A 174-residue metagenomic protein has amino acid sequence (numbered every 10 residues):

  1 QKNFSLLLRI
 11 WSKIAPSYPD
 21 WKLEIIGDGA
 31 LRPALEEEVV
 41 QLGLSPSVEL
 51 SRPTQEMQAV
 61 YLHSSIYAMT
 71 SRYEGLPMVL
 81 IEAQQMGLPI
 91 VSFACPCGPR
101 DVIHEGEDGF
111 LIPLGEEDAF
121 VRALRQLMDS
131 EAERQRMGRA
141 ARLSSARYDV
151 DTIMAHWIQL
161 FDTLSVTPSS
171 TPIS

Functional and structural regions predicted by a protein language model:
Q1-K13, L23, A30-E36, D118: A conserved mid-protein helix/loop that constitutes part of the nucleotide-sugar donor-binding site
P53, R72: Aromatic "clamp/platform" in nucleotide-sugar-dependent glycosyltransferases that forms part of the donor/acceptor
Q58, S65, G87: A short alpha->beta transition loop at the rim of the catalytic pocket in nucleotide-sugar-dependent
E82, A94-G106, F110-L111: Short acidic/histidine- and often glycine-rich active-site loop of Leloir-type glycosyltransferases that engages
P89-F93: Short hydrophobic beta-strand element within catalytic cores of glycosyltransferases and related nucleotide-activated
H104-G106, F110-E117, Q126-E131, A146: Conserved acidic donor-binding segment of nucleotide-sugar-dependent glycosyltransferases
A119, Q126, E133-R147, H156-Q159: A short, well-ordered alpha-helix in the C-terminal region of glycosyltransferases
V150-S174: C-terminal alpha-helical cap of glycosyltransferases
